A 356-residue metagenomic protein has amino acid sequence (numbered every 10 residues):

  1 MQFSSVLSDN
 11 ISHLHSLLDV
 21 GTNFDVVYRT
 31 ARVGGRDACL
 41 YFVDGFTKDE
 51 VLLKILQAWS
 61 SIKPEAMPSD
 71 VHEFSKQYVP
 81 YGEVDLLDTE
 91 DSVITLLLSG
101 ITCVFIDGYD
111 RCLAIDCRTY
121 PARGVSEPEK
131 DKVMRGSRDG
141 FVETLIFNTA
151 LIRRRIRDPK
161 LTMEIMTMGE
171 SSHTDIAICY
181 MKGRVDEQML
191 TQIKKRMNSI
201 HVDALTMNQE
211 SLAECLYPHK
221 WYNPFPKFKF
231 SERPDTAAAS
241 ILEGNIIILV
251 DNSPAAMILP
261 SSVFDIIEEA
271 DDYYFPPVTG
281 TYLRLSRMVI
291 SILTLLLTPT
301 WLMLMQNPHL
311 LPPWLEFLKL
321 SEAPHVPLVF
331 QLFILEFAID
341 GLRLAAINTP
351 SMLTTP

Functional and structural regions predicted by a protein language model:
M1-L296, L310-L311: Membrane-embedded alpha-helical signal segments
S262-P356: Transmembrane alpha-helical segments that form the functional core of multipass membrane systems
